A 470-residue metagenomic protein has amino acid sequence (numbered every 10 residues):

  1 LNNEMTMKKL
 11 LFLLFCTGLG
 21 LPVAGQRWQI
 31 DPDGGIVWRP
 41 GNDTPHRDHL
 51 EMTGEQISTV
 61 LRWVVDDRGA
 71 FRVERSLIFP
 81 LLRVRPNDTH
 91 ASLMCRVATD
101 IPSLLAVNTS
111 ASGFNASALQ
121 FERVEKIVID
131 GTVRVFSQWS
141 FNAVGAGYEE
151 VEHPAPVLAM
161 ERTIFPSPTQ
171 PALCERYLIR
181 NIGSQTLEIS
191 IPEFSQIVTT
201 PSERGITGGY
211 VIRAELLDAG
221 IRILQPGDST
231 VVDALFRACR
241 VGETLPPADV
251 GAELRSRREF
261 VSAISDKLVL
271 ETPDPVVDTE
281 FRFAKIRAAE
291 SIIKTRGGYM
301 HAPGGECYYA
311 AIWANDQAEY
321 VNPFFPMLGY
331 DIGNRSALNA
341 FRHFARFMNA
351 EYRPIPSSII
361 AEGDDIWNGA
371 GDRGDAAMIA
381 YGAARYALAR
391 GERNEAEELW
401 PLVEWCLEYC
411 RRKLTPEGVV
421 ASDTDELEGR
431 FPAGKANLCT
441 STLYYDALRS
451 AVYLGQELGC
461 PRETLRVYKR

Functional and structural regions predicted by a protein language model:
L1-T6: Short, Lys/Arg-enriched N-terminal segments with co-localized hydrophobic residues within the first ~10-30 amino acids
K9-L19: Sec-dependent N-terminal signal peptides
G18, N181-G183, A238-G242, I292 (+7 more regions): A generic secondary-structure signal for well-formed alpha-helical elements
G25-T279, G329, G333: Terminal accessory carbohydrate-recognition/targeting modules of carbohydrate-active enzymes
I223-G251, E306-A310, P356-M378, E408-R470: The feature captures the catalytic groove of carbohydrate-active enzymes
P246-E259, T279-F283, I332-A345, R393-C410 (+2 more regions): Extended, well-ordered alpha-helical scaffold segments
S262-E397, T424: Substrate-binding groove/exosite segments of carbohydrate-active enzymes
